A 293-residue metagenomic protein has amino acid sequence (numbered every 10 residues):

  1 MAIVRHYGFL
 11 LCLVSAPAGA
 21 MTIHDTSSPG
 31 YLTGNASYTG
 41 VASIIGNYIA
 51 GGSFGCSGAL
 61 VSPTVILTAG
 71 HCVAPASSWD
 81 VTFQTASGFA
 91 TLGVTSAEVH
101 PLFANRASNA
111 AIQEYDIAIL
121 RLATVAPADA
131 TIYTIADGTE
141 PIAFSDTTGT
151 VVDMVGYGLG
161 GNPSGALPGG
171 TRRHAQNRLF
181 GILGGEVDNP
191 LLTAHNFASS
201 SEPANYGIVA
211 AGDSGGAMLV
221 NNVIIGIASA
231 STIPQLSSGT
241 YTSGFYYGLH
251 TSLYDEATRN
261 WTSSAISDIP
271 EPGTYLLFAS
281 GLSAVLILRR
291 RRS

Functional and structural regions predicted by a protein language model:
A2-L10, T274-L277: Sec-dependent signal peptide recognition, specifically the positively charged N-region followed immediately by
F9, L13, G281-L282: Hydrophobic helical h-region of N-terminal Sec-dependent signal peptides in bacterial secretory/periplasmic proteins
S15-P17: N-terminal signal peptide c-region/cleavage motif recognized by signal peptidases
M21-I44, G55-A74, D80, F89 (+3 more regions): C-terminal subregion of chymotrypsin/trypsin-like serine protease catalytic domains
T22-S37, A50, S78-F144, L159-G161 (+1 more regions): Conserved catalytic-core segment of clan PA serine endopeptidases
E114-I119, A123-Y206, A230-I233: Chymotrypsin/trypsin-fold serine protease catalytic domain
E271-L288: A short, hydrophobic C-terminal helix/tail in secreted or cell-surface proteins
R290-S293: Short, charged juxtamembrane terminal tails flanking transmembrane helices
